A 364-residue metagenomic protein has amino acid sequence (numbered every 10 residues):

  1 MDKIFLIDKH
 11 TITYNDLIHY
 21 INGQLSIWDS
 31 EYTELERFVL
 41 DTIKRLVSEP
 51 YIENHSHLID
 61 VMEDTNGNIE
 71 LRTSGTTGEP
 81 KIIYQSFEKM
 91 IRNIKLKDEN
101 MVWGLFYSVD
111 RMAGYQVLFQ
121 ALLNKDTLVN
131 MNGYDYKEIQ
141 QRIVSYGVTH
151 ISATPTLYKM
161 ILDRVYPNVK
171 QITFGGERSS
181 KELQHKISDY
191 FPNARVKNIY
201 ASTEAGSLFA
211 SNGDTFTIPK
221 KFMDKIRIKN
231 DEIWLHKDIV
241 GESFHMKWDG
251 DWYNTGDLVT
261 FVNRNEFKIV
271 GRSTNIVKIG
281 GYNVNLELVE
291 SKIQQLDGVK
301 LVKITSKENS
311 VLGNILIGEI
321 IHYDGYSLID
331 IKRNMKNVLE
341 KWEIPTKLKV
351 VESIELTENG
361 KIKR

Functional and structural regions predicted by a protein language model:
Y20, Y32, S48-H57, D126-Y146 (+2 more regions): ATP-dependent adenylate-forming carboxylate-activation enzymes
N66-K95: Conserved AMP-binding A3 loop
I91-V102, D110-H150: Conserved AMP-binding/adenylation subdomain of ANL enzymes
L162-F216: Gly/Ser/Thr-rich phosphate-binding loop
N193-D231, K237, G241-G250: Conserved ATP-binding loop and adjacent catalytic segment of the adenylate-forming AMP-binding
K229-E266, R272, Y282-V284: Conserved ATP/PPi-binding loop(s) of AMP-dependent carboxylate-activating enzymes
L258-E343: AMP-binding/adenylate-forming catalytic core of the ANL superfamily
L339-I362: AMP-binding/adenylate-forming catalytic domain of the ANL superfamily
